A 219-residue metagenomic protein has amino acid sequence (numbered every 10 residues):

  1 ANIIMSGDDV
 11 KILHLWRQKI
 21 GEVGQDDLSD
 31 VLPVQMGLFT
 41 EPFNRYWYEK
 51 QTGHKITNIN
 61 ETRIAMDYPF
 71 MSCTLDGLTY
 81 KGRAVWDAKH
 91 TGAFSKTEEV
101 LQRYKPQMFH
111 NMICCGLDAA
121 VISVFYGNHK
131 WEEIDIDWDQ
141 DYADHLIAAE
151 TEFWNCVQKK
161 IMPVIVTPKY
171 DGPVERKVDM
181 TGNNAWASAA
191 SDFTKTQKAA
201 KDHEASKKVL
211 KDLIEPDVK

Functional and structural regions predicted by a protein language model:
A1-F43, L210-K211, P216-K219: Charged, glycine-rich intrinsically disordered N-terminal tails and low-complexity linkers that flank
N2, L13-Q18, I113, A190-Q197: Short, hydrophobic/amphipathic alpha-helical patches that form generic packing surfaces within helical domains
L32, M36, T40, E99 (+3 more regions): Conserved aromatic-histidine-acidic binding/catalytic patches
V34, K50-W154: Nucleic-acid nuclease catalytic cores
F43, P106-H110, C114, S191 (+2 more regions): Short amphipathic alpha-helical face segments that pack within enzyme cores and frequently flank/anchor catalytic
F43-Q51, H110, V209: Amphipathic alpha-helical segments that form well-ordered structural scaffolds and often line/cohere around active
V157-M162: A short N-terminal helical cap/helix-turn-helix that marks the beginning of AMP-binding/adenylate-forming
P163, K169-Y170, R176-K219: Contiguous, amphipathic alpha-helical segments that mediate oligomerization or scaffolding in large protein assemblies
